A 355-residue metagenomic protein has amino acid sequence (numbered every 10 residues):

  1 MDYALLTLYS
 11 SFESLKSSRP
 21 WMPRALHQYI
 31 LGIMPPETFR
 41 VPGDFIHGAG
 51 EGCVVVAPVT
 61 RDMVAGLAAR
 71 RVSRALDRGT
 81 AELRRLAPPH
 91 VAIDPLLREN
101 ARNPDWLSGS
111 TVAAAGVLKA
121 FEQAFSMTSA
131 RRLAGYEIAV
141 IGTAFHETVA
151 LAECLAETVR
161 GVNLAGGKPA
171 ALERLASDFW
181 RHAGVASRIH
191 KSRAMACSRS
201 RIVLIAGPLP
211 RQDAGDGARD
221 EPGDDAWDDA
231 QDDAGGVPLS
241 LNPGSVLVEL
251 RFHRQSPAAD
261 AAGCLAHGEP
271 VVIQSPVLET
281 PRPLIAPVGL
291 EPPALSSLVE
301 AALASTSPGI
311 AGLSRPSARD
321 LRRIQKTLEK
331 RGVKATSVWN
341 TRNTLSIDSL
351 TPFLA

Functional and structural regions predicted by a protein language model:
T7-S11, I93-L96, I141-A144, A165-K168 (+2 more regions): Structural motif
L8-R24, Y29-E99, E122, V333-A355: Metallocofactor- and cofactor-centric catalytic cores in central/energy metabolism, strongly enriched
S18-A25, A101-P104, C154, R174-H182 (+1 more regions): Short, aromatic/basic amphipathic alpha-helical patches
R19-P23, P35-P36, L250-A355: Adenosine-phosphate binding glycine-rich loop
G50-A134, A266-I310: Glycine/serine-rich phosphate-binding loop and adjoining beta1-alpha1 elements at the start of nucleotide-handling
L97-A101, T148, P169-L175, Q212-D213 (+1 more regions): Short, charged/polar "capping" segments at the starts of alpha-helices and the immediately preceding loops
S126-A194: Glycine-rich phosphate/diphosphate-binding loop of Rossmann-like nucleotide-binding domains
V185-G217, D229-P281: Rossmann-like adenosine-cofactor binding region
